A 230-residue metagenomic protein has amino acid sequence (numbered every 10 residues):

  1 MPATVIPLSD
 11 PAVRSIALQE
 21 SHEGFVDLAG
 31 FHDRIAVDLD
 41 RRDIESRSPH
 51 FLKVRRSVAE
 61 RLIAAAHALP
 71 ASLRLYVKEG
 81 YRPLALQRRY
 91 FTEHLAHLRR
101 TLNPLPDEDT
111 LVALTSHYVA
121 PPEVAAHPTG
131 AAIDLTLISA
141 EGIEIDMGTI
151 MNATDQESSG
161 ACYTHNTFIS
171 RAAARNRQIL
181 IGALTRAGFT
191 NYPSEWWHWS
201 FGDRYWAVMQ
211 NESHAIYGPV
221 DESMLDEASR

Functional and structural regions predicted by a protein language model:
M1-G80, L84-P193, W206-R230: Extracytoplasmic cell-surface/polysaccharide-interacting catalytic and binding patches
W199: Conserved metal-phosphate-binding beta-hairpin within the catalytic cores of diverse ATP-dependent phosphoryl-transfer
